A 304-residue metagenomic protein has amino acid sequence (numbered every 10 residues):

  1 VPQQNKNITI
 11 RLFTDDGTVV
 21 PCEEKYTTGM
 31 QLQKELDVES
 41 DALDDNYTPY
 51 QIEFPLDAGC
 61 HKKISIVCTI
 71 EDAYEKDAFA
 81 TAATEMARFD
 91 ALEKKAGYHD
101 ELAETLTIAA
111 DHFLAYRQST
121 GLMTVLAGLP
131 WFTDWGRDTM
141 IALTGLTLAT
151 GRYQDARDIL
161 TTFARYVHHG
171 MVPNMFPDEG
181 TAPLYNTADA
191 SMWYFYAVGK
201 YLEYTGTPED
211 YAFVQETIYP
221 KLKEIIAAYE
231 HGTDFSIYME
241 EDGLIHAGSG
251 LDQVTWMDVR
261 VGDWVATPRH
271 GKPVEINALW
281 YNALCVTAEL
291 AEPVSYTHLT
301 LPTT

Functional and structural regions predicted by a protein language model:
V1-F132, P208-A212, K223-H231, A291: Acidic/polar, glycine-enriched structural segments that form the non-catalytic walls/loops of the carbohydrate-binding
Q31-V38, A109-M123, F163-P173, G250-G262: Active-site-adjacent bridging/hinge elements
P49, L122-W131, F176-T181, D263-V274: Active-site-adjacent structural elements in folded domains
T133, R137-T139, L146-S249, Q253 (+2 more regions): Aromatic-rich carbohydrate-recognition surfaces in CAZymes
V254-L279, C285: Acidic/Ser/Thr-rich, low-complexity mid-to-C-terminal regulatory regions of eukaryotic proteins
A283-V294: Active-site neighborhood of glycoside hydrolase catalytic domains
T297-T303: Conserved small/polar residues in nucleotide/adenosyl-binding loops
